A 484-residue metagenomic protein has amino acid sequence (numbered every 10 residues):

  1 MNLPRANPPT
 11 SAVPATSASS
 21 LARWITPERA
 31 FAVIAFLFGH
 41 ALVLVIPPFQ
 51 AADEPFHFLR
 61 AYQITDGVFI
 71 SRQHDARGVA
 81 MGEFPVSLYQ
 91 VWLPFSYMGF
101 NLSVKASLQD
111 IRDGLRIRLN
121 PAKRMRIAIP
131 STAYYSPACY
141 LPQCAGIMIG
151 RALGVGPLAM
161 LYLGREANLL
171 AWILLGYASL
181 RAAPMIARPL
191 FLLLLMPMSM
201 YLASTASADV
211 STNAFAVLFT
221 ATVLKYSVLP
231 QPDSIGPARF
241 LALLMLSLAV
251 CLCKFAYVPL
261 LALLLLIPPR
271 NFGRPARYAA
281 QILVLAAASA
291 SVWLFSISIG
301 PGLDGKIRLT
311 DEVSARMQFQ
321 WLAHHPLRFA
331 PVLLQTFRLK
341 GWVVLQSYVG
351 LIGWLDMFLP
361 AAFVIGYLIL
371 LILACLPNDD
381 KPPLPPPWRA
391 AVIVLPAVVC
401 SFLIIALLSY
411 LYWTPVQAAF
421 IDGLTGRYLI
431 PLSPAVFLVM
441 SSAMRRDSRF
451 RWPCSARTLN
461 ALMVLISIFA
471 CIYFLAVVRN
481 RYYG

Functional and structural regions predicted by a protein language model:
M1-H40, A279-L285, P386-L395, S455-L465: Start-transfer (signal-anchor) and selected internal transmembrane alpha helices of multi-pass inner/ER membrane
V68-L163: Interfacial juxtamembrane loops and adjacent helix segments that form the catalytic/substrate-binding surfaces
L153-L158, Y177-M198: Transmembrane-helix signature of polytopic, membrane-embedded enzymes that assemble or transfer cell-envelope glycans
M200-Y201, G236-F255, L260-L266: Membrane-interface alpha helices of multi-pass inner-membrane proteins
T205-T212: Short acidic/glycine- and proline-prone juxtamembrane loop motifs at membrane-interface regions of multi-pass membrane
T222-D233, V258-S289: Perimembrane helix-loop-helix junctions
R239-S247, N271-S298, A391-C400, N460-I466: Hydrophobic alpha-helical membrane-interfacial segments at the cytosolic entry of transmembrane helices
W293-K381, G484: Membrane-lumen/periplasm interface segments of multi-pass, membrane-embedded glycan/lipid transferases
